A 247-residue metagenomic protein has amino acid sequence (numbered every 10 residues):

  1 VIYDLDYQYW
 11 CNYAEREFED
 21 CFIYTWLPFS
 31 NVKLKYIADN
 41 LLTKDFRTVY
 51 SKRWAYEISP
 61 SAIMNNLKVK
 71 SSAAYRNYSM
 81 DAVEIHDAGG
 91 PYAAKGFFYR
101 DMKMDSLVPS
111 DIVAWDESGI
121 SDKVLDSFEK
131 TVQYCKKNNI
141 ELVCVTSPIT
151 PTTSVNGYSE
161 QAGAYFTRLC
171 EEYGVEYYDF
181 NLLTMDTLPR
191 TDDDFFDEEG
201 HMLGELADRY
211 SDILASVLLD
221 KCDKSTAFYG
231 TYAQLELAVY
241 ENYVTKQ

Functional and structural regions predicted by a protein language model:
V1-Y7: Acidic beta-strand-to-loop metal/phosphate-binding motif
Y7-C11, I149-T152, L183-D186: Solvent-exposed loop/turn segments at secondary-structure junctions within structured extracellular/periplasmic domains
N12-R16: Short, solvent-exposed loop/turn and secondary-structure capping segments
E19-N138, T226-Q247: Secreted/periplasmic serine-hydrolase-like ester/acetyl group-modifying domain
A114-S121, P151-N156, F196-H201: Second-shell loop/turn segments in exported
T131-N156: Active-site segments of SGNH/GDSL-like serine hydrolases that catalyze O-acetyl group transfer/hydrolysis on lipids
N156-Q247: C-terminal regions of proteins
